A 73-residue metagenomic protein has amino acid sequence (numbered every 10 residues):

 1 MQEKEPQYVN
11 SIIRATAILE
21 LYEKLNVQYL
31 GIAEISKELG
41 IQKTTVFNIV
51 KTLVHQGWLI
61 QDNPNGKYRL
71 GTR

Functional and structural regions predicted by a protein language model:
Q2-R73: N-terminal helix-turn-helix
